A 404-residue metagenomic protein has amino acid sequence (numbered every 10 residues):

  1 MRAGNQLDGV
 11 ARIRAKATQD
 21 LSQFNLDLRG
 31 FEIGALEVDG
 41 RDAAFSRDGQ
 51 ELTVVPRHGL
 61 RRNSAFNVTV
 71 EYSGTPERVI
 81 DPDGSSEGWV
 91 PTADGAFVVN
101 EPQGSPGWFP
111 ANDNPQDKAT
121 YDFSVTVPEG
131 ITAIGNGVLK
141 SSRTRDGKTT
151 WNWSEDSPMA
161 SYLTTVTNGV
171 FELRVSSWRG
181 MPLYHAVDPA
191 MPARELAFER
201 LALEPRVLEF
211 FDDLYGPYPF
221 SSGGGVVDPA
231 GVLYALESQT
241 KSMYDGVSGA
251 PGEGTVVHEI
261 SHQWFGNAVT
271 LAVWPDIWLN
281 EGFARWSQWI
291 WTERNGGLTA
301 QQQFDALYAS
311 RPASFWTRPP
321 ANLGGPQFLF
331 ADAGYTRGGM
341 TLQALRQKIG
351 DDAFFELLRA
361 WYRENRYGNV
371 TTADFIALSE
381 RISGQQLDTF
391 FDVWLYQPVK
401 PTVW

Functional and structural regions predicted by a protein language model:
M1-D8, K16, P91-D94, P115: N-terminal, polar/Ser/Thr-rich
D8-F31, A111-D113, T120-P128, A373-A377: Surface-exposed beta-strand/loop patches in extracellular or lumenal glycoproteins
G9, A111-V257, W286: Hydrophobic helix-coil surface modules that form long, contiguous segments used for peptide/substrate interaction
I13, R41-A44, V55-L60, W108-D113 (+1 more regions): Beta-strand-rich interaction surfaces with strong enrichment in secreted/lumenal proteins
R29-V90, T150: A surface-exposed beta-strand-loop module
R62, E71-Y121, F171, S177: Glycine/proline-rich low-complexity spacer/linker segments in large multi-domain proteins
Q116, T240-F304, L358: Zinc-dependent metallopeptidase catalytic helix centered on the HExxH motif and its immediate flanking segment
D156, P275-I277, E281-I349, R359 (+3 more regions): Acidic/His/Gly-enriched intrinsically disordered linker/tail segments that often contain short helix/coil "MoRF-like"
